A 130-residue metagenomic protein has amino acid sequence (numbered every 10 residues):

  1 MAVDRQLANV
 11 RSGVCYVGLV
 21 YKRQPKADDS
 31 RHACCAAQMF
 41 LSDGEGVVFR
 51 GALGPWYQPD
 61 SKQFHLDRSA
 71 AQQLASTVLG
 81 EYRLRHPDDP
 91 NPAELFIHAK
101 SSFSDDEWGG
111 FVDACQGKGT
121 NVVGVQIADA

Functional and structural regions predicted by a protein language model:
M1-A130: Long, contiguous domain-sized segments
